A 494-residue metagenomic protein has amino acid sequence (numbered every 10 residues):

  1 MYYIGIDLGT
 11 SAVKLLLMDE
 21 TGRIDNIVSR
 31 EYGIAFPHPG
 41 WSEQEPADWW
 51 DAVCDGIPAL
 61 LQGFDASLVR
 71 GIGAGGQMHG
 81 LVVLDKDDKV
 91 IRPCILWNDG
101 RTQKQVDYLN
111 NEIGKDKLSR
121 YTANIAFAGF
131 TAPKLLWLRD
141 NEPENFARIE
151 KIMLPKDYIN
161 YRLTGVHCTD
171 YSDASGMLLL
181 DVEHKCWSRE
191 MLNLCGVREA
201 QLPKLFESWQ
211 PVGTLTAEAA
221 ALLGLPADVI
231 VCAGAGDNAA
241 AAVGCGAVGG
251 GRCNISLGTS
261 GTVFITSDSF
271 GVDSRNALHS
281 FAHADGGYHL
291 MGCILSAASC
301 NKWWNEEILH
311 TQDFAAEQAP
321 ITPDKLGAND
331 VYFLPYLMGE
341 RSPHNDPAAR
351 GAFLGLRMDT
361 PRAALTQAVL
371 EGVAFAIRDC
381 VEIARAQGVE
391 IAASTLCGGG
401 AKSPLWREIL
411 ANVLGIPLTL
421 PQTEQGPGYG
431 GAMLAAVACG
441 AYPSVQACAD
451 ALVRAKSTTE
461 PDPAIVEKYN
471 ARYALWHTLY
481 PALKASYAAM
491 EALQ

Functional and structural regions predicted by a protein language model:
M1-R92, R120, R148, A220-A221 (+3 more regions): N-terminal glycine/serine-rich phosphate-binding loop of ATP-dependent small-molecule kinases, especially carbohydrate
I4-G5, Q103, N110-F127, P133-T169 (+4 more regions): Active-site core segments that coordinate phosphate-bearing ligands/cofactors across diverse enzyme families
L15, L81-L84, P93, I265-T266 (+2 more regions): Short glycine-/acidic-enriched loop or helix-start segments at secondary-structure transitions that form or flank
G22, E45, I72, D99 (+3 more regions): Residue-level signal for inorganic ion chemistry
N26-R30, P203, S457: Structural signal for short hydrophobic segments within the conserved structured cores of catalytic domains across
P58-W97, I125-T131, N160-D181, K204-E207 (+1 more regions): Short beta-strand-loop/turn "lid" adjacent to the catalytic site in phosphate-handling enzymes
R92-V106, P421-Q422: Short, acidic/small-residue loops that bind anionic groups at enzyme active sites
